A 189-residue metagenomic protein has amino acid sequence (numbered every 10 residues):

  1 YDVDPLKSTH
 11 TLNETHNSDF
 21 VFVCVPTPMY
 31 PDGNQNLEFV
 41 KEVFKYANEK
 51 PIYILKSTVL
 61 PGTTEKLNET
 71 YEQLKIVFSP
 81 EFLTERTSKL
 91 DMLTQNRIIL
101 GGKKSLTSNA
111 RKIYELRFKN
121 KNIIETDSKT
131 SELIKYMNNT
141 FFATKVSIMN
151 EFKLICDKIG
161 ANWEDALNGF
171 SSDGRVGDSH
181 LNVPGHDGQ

Functional and structural regions predicted by a protein language model:
Y1-Q189: Structural/interface elements that position substrates and couple domains in central-metabolism enzymes
